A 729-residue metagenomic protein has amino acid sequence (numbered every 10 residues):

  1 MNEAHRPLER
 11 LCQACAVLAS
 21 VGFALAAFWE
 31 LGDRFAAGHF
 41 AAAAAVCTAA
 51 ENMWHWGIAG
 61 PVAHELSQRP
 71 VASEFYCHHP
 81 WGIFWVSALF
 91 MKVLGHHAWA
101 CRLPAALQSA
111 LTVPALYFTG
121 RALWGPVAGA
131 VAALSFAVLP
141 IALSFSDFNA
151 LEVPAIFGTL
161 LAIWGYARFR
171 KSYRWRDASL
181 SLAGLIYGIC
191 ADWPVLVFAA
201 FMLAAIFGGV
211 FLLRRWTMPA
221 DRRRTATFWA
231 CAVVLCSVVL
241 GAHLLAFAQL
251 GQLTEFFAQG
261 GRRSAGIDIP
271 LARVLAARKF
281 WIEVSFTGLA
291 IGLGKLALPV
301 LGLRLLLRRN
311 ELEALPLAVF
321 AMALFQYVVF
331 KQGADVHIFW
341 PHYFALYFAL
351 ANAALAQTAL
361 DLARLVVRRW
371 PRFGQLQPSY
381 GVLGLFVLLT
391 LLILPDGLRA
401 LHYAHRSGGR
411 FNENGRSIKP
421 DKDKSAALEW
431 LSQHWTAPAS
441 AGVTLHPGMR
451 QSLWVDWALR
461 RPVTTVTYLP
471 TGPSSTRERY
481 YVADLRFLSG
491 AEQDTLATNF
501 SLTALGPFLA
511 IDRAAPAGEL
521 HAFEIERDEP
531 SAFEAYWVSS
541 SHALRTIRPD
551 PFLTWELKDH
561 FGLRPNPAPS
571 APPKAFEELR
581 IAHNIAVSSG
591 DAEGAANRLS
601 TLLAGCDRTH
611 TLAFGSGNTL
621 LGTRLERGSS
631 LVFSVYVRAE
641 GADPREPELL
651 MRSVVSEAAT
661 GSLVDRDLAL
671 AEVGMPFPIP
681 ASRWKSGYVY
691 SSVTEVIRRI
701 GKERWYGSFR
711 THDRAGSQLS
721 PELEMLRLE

Functional and structural regions predicted by a protein language model:
A16-G22, L180-L185, M202-L203, A230-S237 (+3 more regions): Transmembrane alpha-helix segments characteristic of polytopic inner-membrane glycan-assembly/cell-envelope
L103-L123, L161, G165: Transmembrane-helix motifs of polytopic, lipid-linked glycan transferases
R121-L123, V127, L160-L180, G188: Membrane-interface transmembrane helices that cradle and orient dolichyl/undecaprenyl
I141-P154: Short acidic/glycine- and proline-prone juxtamembrane loop motifs at membrane-interface regions of multi-pass membrane
V195, L355-T358, V382-K419: Transmembrane alpha-helical segments
F201, G209, T225-D268, A290-G294 (+1 more regions): Membrane-lumen/periplasm interface segments of specific transmembrane helices in polyprenyl phosphate-linked
F207-R215, F286-E313, N352-T358, R364: Hydrophobic, aromatic-rich transmembrane alpha-helices and their immediate juxtamembrane boundary segments
S417, D421, S425-P470, R479-Y480 (+5 more regions): Short periplasmic/luminal acceptor-recognition loop of GT-C membrane glycosyltransferases, typified by
